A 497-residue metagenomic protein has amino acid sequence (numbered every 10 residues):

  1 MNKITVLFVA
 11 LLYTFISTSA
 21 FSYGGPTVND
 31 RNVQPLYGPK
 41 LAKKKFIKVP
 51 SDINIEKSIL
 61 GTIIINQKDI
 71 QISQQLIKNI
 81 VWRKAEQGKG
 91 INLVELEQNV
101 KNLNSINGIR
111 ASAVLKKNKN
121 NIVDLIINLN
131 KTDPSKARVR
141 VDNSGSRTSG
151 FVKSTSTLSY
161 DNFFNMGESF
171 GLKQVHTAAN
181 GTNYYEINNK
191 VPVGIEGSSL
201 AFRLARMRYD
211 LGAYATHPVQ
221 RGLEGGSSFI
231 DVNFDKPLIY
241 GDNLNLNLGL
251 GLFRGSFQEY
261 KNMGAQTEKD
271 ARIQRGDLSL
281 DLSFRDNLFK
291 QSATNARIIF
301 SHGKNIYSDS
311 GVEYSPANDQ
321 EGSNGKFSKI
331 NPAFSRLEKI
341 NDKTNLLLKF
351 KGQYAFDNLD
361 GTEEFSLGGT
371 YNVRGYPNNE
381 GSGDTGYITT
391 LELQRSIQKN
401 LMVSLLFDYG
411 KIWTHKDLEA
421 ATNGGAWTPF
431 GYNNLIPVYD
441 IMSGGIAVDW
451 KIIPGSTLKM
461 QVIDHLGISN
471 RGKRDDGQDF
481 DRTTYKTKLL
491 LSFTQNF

Functional and structural regions predicted by a protein language model:
Y23-V28, V33-G145, V175-I187, I330-A333 (+1 more regions): Periplasmic polypeptide-binding modules associated with outer-membrane biogenesis and secretion
L96, N121-V123, G150-S154, G181-Y185 (+6 more regions): Residues that define the transmembrane beta-barrel architecture of outer-membrane proteins
S135-A137, F164-F170, G194-A201, Y209-D210 (+6 more regions): Repeated loop/turn-to-beta-strand initiation elements of outer-membrane beta-barrel proteins
S135-G145, S156, G167-A178, Y185-I187 (+4 more regions): Transmembrane beta-strand segments that form the barrel wall of outer-membrane beta-barrel proteins
N143-G145, N162, Q174-A178, L204-D210 (+11 more regions): Transmembrane beta-strands of outer-membrane beta-barrel pores
L158, W450-T457, V462, D481-F497: Outer-membrane beta-barrel "beta-signal"
S159-F164, N188-I195, N233-G241, L278-F289 (+6 more regions): Outer-membrane beta-barrel proteins
Y260-N400, L405-Y432: C-terminal outer-membrane beta-barrel translocator/porin domains of Gram-negative envelope proteins and their
